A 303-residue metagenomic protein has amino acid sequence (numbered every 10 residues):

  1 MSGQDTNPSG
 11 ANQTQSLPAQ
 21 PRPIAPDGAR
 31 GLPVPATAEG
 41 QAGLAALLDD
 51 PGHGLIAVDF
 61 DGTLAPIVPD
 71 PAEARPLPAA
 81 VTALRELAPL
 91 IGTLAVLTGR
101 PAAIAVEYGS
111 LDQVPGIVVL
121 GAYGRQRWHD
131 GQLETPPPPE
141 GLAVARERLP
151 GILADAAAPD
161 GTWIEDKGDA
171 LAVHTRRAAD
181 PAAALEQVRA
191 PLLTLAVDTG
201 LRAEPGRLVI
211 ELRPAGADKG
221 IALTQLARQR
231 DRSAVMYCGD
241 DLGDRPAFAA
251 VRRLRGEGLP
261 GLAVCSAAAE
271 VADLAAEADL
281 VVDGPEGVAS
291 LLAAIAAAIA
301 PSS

Functional and structural regions predicted by a protein language model:
M1-F60, L64-V68, A79, R228-D231: Non-catalytic pre-domain segments flanking phosphatase-related domains
P26-T37, P51, G220-S303: Mg2+-dependent phosphoryl-transfer enzymes with acidic/Ser/Thr/Gly-rich catalytic loops
D50, G54-I56, T82-L90, V251-L254: A short, Lys/Arg-enriched amphipathic alpha-helix followed by its capping loop at the start of a domain
G54-I56, I117, V235: The start of beta-strands in P-loop NTPase/AAA+ ATPase cores
R75-D166: Active-site phosphate-binding/coordination module
L111-G124, T194, L274-A289: Structural recognition of alpha->loop->beta junctions
P159-A250, L259: Conserved acidic, metal-coordinating active-site core of Asp-based, Mg2+-dependent phosphoryl-transfer enzymes
